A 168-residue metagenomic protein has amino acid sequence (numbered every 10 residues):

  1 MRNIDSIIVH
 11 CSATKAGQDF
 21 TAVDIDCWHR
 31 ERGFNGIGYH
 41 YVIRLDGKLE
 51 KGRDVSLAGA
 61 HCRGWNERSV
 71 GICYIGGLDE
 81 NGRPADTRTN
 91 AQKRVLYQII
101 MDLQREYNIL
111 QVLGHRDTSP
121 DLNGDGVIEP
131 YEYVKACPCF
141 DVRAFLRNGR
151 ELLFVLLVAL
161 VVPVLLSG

Functional and structural regions predicted by a protein language model:
M1, Y41, G126, L160-G168: Intrinsic structural disorder
M1-I8, S12, L45-L49, N66-V70 (+1 more regions): Basic/polar, cationic surfaces and motifs that engage anionic cell-wall and phosphate/carboxylate ligands
M1-L57, N66: Short, conserved "active-site rim" segments that organize catalytic pockets and cofactor/ligand binding
G52-D54, C62, G124: Short, well-ordered secondary-structure micro-motifs
L57-R63, M101: Short amphipathic alpha-helices and their capping/turn segments at secondary-structure boundaries
L146-G168: Single-pass alpha-helical membrane anchors
